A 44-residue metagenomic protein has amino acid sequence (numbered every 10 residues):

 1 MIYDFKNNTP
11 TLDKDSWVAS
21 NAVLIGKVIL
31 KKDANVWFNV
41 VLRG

Functional and structural regions predicted by a protein language model:
D4-T9: A detector for short, charged/polar N-terminal pre-domain segments
P10, D15-V18, A22, V28 (+1 more regions): A structural motif detector for beta-strand N-caps
